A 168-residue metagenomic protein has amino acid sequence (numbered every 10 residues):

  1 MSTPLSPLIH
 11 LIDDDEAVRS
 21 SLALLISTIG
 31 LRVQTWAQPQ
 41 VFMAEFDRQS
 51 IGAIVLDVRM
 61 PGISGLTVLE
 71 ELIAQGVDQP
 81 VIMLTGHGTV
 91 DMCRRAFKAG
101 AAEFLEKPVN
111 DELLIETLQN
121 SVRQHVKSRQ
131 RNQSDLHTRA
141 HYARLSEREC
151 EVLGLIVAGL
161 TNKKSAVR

Functional and structural regions predicted by a protein language model:
P7, D15-Q34: Two-component/phosphorelay signaling modules centered on CheY-like receiver
H10, Q49-V55: Active-site beta3 strand of CheY-like receiver
A37-Q38, S64-E70: Acidic catalytic/metal-coordinating carboxylates
D57, T85: Active-site residues of response regulator receiver
M60: Receiver (REC) domain active-site loop signature in two-component systems and cognate sites in sensor histidine kinases
T89-D91, L105, V109-L118, V122: C-terminal output helix
L136-R168: Helix-turn-helix DNA-binding segment
